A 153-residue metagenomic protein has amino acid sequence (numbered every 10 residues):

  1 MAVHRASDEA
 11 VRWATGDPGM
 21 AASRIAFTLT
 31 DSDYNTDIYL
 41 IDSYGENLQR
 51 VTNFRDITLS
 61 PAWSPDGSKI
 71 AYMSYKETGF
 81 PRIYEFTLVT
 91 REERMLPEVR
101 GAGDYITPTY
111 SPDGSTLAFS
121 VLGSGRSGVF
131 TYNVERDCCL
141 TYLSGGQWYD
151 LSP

Functional and structural regions predicted by a protein language model:
M1-T52: C-terminal/domain-edge helix-coil "capping" segments
H4, D8, Q49, D56 (+1 more regions): Leucine-rich, hydrophobic repeat-scaffold detector
D17-A21, P65-D66, P112-D113: Residue-level detector of Asp-centered blade-edge/turn motifs that repeat once per structural unit in beta-propeller
P18, L29-D37, N53-D56, M73-I83 (+4 more regions): A flexible loop/linker signature enriched in serine peptidases of the S9 family
I25, I70-A71, G114-A118: Hydrophobic beta-strand positions that form the internal "hydrophobic ladder" of WD40/Gbeta-like beta-propeller blades
D42-E46, T87-R91, N133-D137: Short loop/turn segments that connect beta-strands within beta-propeller blades
Q49, R94, L140-T141: A structural motif specific to WD40 beta-propellers
